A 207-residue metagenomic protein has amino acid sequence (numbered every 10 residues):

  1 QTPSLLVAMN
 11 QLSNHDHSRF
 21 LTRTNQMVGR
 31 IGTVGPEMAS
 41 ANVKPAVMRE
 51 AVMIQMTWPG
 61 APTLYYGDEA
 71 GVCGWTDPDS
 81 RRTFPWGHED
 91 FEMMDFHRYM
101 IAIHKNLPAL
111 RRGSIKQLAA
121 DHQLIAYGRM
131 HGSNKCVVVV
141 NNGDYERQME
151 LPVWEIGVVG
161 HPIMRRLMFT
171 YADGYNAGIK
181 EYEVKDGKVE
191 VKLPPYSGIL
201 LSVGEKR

Functional and structural regions predicted by a protein language model:
Q1-D77, K105, I115, A119-H122 (+3 more regions): Conserved alpha/beta catalytic core and glycan-binding cleft of carbohydrate-active enzymes
T24-Q26, R81, D90: Conserved, charged catalytic cores of large soluble enzymes
E37-V43, F84-F91: Short, contiguous acidic/charged loop-to-helix segments that flank catalytic cores in large enzymes
D77-F84: Acyl/amide activation-and-transfer machinery of modular secondary-metabolite enzymes
P85-L118: Aromatic- and carboxylate-lined catalytic core of secreted/periplasmic carbohydrate-active enzymes
H122-L124, N134, Y196-L200: Short hydrophobic/aromatic beta-strand or adjacent loop that forms the aromatic wall/cage of a ligand/substrate-binding
E146-D173: Beta-strand-rich binding/interaction modules
K180-R207: C-terminal beta-strand-rich structural cap/linker in extracellular carbohydrate-active enzymes
